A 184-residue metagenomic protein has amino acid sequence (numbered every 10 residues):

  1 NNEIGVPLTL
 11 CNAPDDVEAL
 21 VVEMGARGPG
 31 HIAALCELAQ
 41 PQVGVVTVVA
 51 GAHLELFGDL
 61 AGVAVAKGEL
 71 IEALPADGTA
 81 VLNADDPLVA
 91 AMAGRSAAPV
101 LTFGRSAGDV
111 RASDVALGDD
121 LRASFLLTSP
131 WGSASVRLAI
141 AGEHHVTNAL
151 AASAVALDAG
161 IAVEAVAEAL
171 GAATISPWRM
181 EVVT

Functional and structural regions predicted by a protein language model:
N1-A19, Q42, E72: Active-site phosphate/ATP/adenylate-binding loop shared across adenylate-forming ligases
N1-G5, M24-G25, V46-V49: Short beta-strand-centered segment that lines the nucleotide-binding/catalytic pocket of NTP-utilizing
N2, G28, H145: Short, conserved glycine- and acidic-residue-centered signature motifs in active-site or ligand-binding loops
A13, G28-H31, K67-L70: Helical "lid/switch" subdomain of P-loop NTPase nucleotide-binding domains
D16-V21, A52-L56: Short, basic, glycine/proline-bearing loop/turn elements
E18-I32: Switch II (G3) loop of P-loop NTPases
V43-T184: Acidic, Mg2+-coordinating active-site environments of NTP-dependent enzymes
